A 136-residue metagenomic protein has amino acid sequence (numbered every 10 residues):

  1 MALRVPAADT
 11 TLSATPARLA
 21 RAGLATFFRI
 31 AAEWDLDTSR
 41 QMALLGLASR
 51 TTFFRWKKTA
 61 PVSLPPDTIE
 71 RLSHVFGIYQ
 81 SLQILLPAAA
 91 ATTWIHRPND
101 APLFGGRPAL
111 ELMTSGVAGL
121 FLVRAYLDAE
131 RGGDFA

Functional and structural regions predicted by a protein language model:
M1-A136: Non-transmembrane "mature" sequence context
